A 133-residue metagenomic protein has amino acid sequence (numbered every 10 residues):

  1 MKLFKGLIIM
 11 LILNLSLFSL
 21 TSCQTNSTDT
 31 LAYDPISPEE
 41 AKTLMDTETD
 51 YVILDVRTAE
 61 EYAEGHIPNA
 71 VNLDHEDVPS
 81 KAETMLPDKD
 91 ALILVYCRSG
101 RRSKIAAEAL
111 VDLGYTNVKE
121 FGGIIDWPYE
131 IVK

Functional and structural regions predicted by a protein language model:
K2-I8, L15-E39, L44, Y51 (+2 more regions): Rhodanese-like catalytic fold shared by cysteine-dependent sulfurtransferases and DSP/PTP-type phosphatases
I53-D55: Hydrophobic beta-strand scaffold positions of dinucleotide-using enzymes
